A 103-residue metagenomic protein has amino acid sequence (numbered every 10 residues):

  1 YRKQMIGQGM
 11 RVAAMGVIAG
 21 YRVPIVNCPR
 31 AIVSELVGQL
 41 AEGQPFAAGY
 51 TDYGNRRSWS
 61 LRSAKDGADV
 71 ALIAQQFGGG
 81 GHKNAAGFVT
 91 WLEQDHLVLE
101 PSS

Functional and structural regions predicted by a protein language model:
K3-S103: Gly/His-enriched, cation/cofactor- and phosphate-binding structural elements
